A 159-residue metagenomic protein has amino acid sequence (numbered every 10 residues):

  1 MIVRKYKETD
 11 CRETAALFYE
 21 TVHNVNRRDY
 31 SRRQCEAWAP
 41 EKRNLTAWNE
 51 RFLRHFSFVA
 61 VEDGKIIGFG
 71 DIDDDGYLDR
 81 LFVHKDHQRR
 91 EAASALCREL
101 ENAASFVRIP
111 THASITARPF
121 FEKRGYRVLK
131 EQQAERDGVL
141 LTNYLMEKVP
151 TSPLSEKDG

Functional and structural regions predicted by a protein language model:
I2-A16: A short beta-loop-alpha structural element at the N-terminal edge of CoA-dependent acyl/N-acetyltransferase catalytic
Y19-T46: Conserved GNAT-fold acetyl-CoA-binding loop/helix
R43-V59: A short helix-loop-beta-strand connector motif used in the catalytic cores of GNAT acetyltransferases and, in some
H55-G68, D73: Conserved beta-hairpin
D74-K85: Conserved acetyl-CoA binding element of GNAT-fold acetyltransferases
V83, R89-N102: Conserved acetyl-CoA-binding loop-helix of GNAT-fold acetyltransferases
V107, H112-R118, E131-G159: C-terminal "cap" of GNAT-fold acetyltransferases
E122-Q132: Conserved acetyl-CoA-binding loop of GNAT-fold acetyltransferases
